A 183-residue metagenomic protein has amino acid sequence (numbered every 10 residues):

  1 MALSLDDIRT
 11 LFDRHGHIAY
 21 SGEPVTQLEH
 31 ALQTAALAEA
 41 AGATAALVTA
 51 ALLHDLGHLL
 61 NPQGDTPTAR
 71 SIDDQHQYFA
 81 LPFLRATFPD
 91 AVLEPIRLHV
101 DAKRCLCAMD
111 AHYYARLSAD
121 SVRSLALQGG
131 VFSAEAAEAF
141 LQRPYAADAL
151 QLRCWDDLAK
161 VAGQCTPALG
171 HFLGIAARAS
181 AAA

Functional and structural regions predicted by a protein language model:
M1-A183: Metal-dependent phosphohydrolase cores
